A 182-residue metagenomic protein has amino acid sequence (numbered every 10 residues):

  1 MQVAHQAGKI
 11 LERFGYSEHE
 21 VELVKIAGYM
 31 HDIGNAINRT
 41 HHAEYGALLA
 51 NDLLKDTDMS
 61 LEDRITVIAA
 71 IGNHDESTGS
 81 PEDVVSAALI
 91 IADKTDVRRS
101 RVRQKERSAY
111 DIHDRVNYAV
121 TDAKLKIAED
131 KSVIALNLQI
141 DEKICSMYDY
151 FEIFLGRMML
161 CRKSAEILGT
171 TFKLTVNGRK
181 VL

Functional and structural regions predicted by a protein language model:
M1-F14: N-terminal low-complexity, intrinsically disordered segments
Q6, L48-L49, G156-L160: Long, highly charged amphipathic alpha-helices
L11-K126: Divalent metal-dependent catalytic cores for phosphoryl transfer on phosphate-bearing substrates
D96-L182: Terminal helices and disordered tails flanking the catalytic cores of nucleotide-processing hydrolases
